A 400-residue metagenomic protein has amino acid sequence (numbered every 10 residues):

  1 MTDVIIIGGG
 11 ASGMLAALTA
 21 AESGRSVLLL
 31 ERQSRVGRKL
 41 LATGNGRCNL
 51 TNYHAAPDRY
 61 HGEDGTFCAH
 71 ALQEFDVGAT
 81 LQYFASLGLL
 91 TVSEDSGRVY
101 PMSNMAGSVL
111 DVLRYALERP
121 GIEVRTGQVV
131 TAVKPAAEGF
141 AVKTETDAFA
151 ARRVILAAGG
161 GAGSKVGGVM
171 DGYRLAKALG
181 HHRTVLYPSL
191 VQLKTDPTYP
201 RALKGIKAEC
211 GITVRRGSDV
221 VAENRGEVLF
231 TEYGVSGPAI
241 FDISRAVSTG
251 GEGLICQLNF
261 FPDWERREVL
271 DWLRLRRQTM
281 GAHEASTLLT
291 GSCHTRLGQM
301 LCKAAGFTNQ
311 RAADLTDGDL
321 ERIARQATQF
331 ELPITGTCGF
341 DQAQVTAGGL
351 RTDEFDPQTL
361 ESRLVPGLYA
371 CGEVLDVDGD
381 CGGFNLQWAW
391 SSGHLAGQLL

Functional and structural regions predicted by a protein language model:
M1-S12: Beta1/beta-strand and adjacent pyrophosphate-binding region of the FAD-binding site in flavoprotein oxidoreductases
I5, A21-N45: Glycine-rich FAD pyrophosphate-binding loop
I5-I7, L30, V130, F149-K165 (+3 more regions): Short hydrophobic core segments
S34-V36, L41-A42, L50-P57, L90 (+2 more regions): An anion/pyrophosphate-binding glycine-rich loop and adjacent beta-alpha core in soluble alpha-beta enzymes
R47-S93: Glycine-rich active-site loop/strand segments that organize a redox cofactor
T126, G298-D378: A glycine-rich dinucleotide-binding beta-alpha-beta segment and adjacent secondary-structure elements that constitute
T126-G139: A conserved short coil-to-beta-strand element within the FAD-binding core of flavoproteins
R153-Y199: Glycine-rich loop(s) and the adjacent beta-strand/alpha-helix scaffold that form part
